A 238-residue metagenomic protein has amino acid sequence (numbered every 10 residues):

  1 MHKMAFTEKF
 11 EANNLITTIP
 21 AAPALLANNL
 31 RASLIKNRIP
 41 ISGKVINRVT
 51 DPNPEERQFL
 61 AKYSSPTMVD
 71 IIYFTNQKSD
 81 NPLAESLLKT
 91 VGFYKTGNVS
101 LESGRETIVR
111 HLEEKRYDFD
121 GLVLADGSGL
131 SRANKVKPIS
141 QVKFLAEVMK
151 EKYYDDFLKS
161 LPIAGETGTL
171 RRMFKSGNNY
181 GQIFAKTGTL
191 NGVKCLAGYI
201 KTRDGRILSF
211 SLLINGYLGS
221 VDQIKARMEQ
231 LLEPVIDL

Functional and structural regions predicted by a protein language model:
M1-D155: A small/polar active-site loop signature that marks catalytic segments
L88-L238: Small-residue-rich helix-loop
